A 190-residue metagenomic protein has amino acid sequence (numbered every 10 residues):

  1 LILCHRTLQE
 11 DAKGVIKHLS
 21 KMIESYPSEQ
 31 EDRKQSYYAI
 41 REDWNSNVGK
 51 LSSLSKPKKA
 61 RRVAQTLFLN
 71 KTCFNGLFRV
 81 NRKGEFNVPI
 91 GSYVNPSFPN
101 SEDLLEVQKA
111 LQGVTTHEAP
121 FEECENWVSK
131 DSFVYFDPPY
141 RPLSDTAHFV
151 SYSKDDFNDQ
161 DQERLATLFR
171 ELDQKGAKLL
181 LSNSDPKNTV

Functional and structural regions predicted by a protein language model:
L1-H5, L67-F74, A119-F121, W127-T146 (+1 more regions): Conserved proline-anchored active-site loop of SAM-dependent methyltransferases that bridges a beta-strand
L1-Q112, V150: Class I S-adenosyl-L-methionine-dependent methyltransferase module
E85-Y93, Y140-Q162: Mobile active-site "lid"/loop adjacent to the S-adenosyl-L-methionine
Q108, E122-E125, A166, R170: Short hydrophobic/charged patches on amphipathic alpha-helices used for structural packing and interfaces
A110-F121, F157: Adenosine-cofactor binding site in Rossmann-like domains, unifying the SAM/SAH pocket of S-adenosylmethionine-dependent
Q112, S129, D173-Q174: Short conserved AdoMet
E118, D161-V190: Conserved Class I SAM-dependent methyltransferase catalytic core
N126-V128, T189-V190: Short loop/helix-cap segments at secondary-structure boundaries that form the rim of catalytic
